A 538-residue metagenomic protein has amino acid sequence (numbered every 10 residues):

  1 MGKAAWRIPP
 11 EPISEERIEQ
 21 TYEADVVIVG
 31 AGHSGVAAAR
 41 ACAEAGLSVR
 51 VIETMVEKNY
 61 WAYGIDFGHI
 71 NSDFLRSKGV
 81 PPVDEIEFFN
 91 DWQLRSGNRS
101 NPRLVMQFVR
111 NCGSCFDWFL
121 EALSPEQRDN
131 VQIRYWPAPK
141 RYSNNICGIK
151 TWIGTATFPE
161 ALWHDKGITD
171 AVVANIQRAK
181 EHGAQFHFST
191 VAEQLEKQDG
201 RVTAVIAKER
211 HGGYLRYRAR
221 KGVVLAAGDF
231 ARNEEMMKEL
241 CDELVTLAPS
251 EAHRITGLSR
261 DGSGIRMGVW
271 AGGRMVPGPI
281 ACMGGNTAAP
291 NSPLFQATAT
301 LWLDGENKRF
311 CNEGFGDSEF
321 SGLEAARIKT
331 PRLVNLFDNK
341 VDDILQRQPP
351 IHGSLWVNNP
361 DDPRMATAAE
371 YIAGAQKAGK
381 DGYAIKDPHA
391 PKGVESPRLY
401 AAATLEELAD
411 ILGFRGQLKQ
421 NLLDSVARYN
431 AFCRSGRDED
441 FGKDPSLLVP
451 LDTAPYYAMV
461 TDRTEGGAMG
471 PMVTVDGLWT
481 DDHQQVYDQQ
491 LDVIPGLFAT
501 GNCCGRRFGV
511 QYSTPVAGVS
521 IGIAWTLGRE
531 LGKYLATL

Functional and structural regions predicted by a protein language model:
M1-V26, E44, T537: Extreme N-terminal leader/targeting segments of oxidoreductases
A24-V51, A536: N-terminal Rossmann-like FAD-binding beta1-loop-alpha1 element of flavoenzymes
E44-G64: Glycine-rich FAD pyrophosphate-binding loop
V83-G148, E407-L418, A427-R428: Rossmann-like flavin
V109-Y214, E234-E235, C433-Y456, V460: Conserved redox-cofactor binding core of oxidoreductases
Q194, T404-E407, I411-Q511: A glycine-rich dinucleotide-binding beta-alpha-beta segment and adjacent secondary-structure elements that constitute
R210-N286, P515, I521-E530: Glycine-rich loop(s) and the adjacent beta-strand/alpha-helix scaffold that form part
I265, A271-F414: An anion/pyrophosphate-binding glycine-rich loop and adjacent beta-alpha core in soluble alpha-beta enzymes
